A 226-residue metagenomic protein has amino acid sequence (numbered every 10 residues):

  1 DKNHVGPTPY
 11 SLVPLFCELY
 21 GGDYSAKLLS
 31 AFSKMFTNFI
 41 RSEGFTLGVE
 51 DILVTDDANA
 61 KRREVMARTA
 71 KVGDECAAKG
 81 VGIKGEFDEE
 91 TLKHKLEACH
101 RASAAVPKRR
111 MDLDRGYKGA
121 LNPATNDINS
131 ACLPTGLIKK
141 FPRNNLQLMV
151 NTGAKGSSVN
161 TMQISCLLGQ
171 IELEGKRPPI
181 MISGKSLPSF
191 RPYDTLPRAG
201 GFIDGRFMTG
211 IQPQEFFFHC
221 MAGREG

Functional and structural regions predicted by a protein language model:
D1-R101, M111, Q147-V150, A154-G226: Feature marking long nucleic-acid-engaging regions of large polymerase/nuclease enzymes
H100-N145: Internal maturation/activation junctions in enzymes
